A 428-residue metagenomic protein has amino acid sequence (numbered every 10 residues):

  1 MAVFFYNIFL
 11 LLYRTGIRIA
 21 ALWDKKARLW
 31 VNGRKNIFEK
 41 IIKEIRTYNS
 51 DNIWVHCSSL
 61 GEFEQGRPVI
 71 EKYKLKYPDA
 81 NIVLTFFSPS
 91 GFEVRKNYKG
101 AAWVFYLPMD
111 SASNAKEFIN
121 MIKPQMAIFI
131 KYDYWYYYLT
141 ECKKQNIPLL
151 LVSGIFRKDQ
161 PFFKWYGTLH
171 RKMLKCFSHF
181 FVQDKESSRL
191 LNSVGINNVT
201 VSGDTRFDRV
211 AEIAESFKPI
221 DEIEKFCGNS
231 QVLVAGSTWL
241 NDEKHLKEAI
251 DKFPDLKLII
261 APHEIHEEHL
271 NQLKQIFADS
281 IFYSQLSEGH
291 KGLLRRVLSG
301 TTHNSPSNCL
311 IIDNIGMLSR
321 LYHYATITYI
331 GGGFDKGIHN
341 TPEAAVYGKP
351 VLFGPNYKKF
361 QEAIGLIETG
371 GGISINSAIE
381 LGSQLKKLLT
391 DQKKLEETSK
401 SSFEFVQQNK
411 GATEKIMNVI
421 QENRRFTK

Functional and structural regions predicted by a protein language model:
A2-F9, Y13-A20, D24: Membrane-interacting alpha-helical segments
R18-S216, V234, T238-L240, K252 (+3 more regions): Active-site and donor-binding regions of nucleotide-sugar-utilizing enzymes
K72, D79-N81, T85-F86, F92 (+1 more regions): Donor-nucleotide binding loops and adjacent catalytic segments primarily of GT-B fold Leloir glycosyltransferases
N114, Y138, L169, D242 (+5 more regions): Short acidic active-site motifs
N114-M121, P306-C309, I315-A325, V346: Short acidic alpha-helix that forms the nucleotide-activated donor recognition element in Leloir-type transferases
F177, S193-V194, L318, Y322-E404: Catalytic binding pocket for nucleotide-activated donors in carbohydrate/polymer assembly enzymes
N409-K428: C-terminal alpha-helical cap of glycosyltransferases
